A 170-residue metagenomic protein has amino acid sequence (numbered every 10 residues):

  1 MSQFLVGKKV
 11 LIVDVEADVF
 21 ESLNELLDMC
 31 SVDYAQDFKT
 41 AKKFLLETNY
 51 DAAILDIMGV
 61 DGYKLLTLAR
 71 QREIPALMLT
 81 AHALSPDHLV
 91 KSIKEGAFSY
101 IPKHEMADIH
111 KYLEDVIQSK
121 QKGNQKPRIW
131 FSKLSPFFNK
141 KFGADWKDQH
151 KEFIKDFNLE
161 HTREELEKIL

Functional and structural regions predicted by a protein language model:
G7: Phosphate-coordination loops involved in phosphoryl transfer and adenosine-cofactor binding
E16-Y34: Two-component/phosphorelay signaling modules centered on CheY-like receiver
A17, Y34-A52, V60: Acidic, metal-coordinating helix/loop segments flanking the phosphotransfer/catalytic sites of two-component signaling
S22-L27, F44, L68, K91: Alpha-helical interaction/dimerization surfaces of two-component signaling modules
I54, M58, L66-A69, E73-P86: A short, hydrophobic beta-strand element within the central beta-sheet of small alpha/beta folds
K64, A83-P102, A107-K111: Alpha4 helix (beta4-alpha4-beta5 surface) of REC/receiver domains from two-component response regulators
Q118-L170: C-terminal output/effector regions of signal-responsive regulators
